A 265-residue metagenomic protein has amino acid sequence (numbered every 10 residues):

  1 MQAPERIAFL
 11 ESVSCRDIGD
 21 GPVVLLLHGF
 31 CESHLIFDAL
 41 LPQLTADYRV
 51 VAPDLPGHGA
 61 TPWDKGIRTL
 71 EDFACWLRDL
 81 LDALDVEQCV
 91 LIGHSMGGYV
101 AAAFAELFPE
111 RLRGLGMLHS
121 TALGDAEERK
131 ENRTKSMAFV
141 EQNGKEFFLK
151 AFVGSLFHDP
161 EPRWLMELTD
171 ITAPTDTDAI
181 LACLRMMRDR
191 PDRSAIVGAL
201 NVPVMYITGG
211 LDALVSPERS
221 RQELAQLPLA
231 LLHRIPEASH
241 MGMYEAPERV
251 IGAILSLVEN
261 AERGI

Functional and structural regions predicted by a protein language model:
E11-G66, L70: Conserved HGGG/HGGXW glycine-rich cap/lid loop of the alpha/beta-hydrolase fold
D54, V90, R113-G116: Residue in the alpha/beta-hydrolase core beta-strand immediately N-terminal to the catalytic nucleophile
D72-C89: Conserved acidic catalytic loop of the alpha/beta-hydrolase fold
Y99-L107, R111-N143, F147-L149: Flexible "cap/lid" loop of the alpha/beta hydrolase fold
D125-E131, Q142-A199: Conserved alpha/beta-hydrolase catalytic His-Asp/Glu region
L200, Y206-T208, D212: Short beta-strand/loop motif that positions the catalytic acidic residue of the alpha/beta-hydrolase fold
V202, S216-A225: Short alpha-helix in the alpha/beta-hydrolase fold that links the catalytic acid
A238-I251: Catalytic histidine-centered segment of alpha/beta-hydrolase-like enzymes
